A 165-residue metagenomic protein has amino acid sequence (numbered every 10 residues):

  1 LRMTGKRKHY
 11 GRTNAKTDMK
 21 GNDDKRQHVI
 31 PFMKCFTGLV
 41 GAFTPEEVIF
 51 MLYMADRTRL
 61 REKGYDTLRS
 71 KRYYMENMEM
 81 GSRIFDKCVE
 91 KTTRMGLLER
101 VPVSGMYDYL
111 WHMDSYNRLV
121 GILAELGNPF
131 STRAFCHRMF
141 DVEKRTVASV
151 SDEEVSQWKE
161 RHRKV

Functional and structural regions predicted by a protein language model:
L1-E76, P129-A134: Short recognition helix of helix-turn-helix/winged-helix DNA-binding domains
N22-K25, V29, D108-H112, E125-P129 (+1 more regions): Intrinsic-disorder-associated interaction segments
V40, R57-R118: Winged helix-turn-helix DNA-binding recognition segment
Y53, Y73, Y107, R118 (+4 more regions): Intrinsically disordered, low-complexity serine/threonine-rich segments
K71, V89, M139-V165: Append "and, occasionally, other polyanion-binding protein interfaces
Y116-S149: Short, amphipathic alpha-helical interaction segments positioned at domain boundaries
